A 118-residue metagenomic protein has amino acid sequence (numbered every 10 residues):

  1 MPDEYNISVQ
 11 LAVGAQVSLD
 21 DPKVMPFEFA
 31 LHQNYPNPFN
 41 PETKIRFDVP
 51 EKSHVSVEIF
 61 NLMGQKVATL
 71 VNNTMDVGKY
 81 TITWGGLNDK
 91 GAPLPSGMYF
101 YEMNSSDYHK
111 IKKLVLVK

Functional and structural regions predicted by a protein language model:
M1-P2, K90: Short, solvent-exposed loop/turn segments at the edges of extracellular beta-sandwich modules
P2-I7, Y108-K112: Extracellular and select intracellular beta-sandwich modules with Ser/Thr-enriched, small-residue motifs on
D3-P22: Short, compositionally biased serine/threonine- and acidic-rich segments at solvent-exposed termini, linkers, or domain
L11-V13, L114-K118: Short beta-strand elements
V17-Y35, F39-I59, T69, T81-W84 (+1 more regions): Glycine-centered coil/turn sites that cap beta-strands in beta-rich domains
R46, V71-D107: Short, surface-exposed loop/turn motifs with a glycine/proline- and acidic-biased composition
